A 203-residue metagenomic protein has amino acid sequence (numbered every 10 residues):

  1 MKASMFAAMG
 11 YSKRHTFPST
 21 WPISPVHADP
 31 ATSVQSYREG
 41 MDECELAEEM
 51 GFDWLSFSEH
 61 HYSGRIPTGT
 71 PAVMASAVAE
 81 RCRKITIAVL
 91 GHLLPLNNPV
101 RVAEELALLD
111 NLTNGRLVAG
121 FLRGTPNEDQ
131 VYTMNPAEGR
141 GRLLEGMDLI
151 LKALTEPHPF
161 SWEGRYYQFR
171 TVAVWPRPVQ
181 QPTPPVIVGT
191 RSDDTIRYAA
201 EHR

Functional and structural regions predicted by a protein language model:
M1-R81, P184: N-terminal beta1-alpha1-beta2 module of alpha/beta enzyme domains
K2-Q35, P95-S161: Flexible, glycine-rich active-site loops centered on histidine and acidic residues that chelate a metal or position
A3-A7, L55-F57, T86-V89, L117-F121 (+1 more regions): Hydrophobic faces of well-ordered beta-strands that scaffold small-molecule active sites in alpha/beta enzyme cores
Q35-L46, E105, T190-Y198: Short, acidic/polar
L46-D53, R81-I85, L149, A153-P157 (+2 more regions): A structural motif corresponding to the C-terminal end of an alpha-helix and its immediate exit/capping segment
E48-E49, A75-K84, L106, D110-L117 (+1 more regions): Acidic (Asp/Glu)-rich catalytic clusters
R65, V89-N97: Active-site nucleophile and cofactor-binding loops and adjacent substrate-binding regions of central metabolic enzymes
R140-A153, R165-R203: Aromatic- and glycine-enriched pocket-lining scaffold segments that form the walls of small-molecule binding clefts
